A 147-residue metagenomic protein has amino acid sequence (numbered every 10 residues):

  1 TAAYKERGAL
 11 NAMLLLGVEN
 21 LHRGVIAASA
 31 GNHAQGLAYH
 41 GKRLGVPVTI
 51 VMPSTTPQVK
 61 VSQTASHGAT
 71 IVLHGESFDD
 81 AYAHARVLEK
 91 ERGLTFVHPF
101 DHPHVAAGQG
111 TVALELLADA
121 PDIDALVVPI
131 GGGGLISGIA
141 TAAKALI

Functional and structural regions predicted by a protein language model:
T1-I147: PLP-dependent amino-acid enzyme catalytic core
